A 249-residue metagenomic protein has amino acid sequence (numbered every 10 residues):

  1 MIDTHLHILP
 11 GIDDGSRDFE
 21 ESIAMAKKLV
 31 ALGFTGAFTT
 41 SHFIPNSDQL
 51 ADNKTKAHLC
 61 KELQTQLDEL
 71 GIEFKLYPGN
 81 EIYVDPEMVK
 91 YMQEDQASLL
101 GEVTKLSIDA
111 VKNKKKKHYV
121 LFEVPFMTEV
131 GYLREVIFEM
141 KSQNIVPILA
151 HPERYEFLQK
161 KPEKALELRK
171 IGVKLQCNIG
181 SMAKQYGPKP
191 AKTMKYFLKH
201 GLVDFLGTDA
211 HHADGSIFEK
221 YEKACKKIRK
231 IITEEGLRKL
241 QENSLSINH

Functional and structural regions predicted by a protein language model:
M1-I72: An N-terminally biased module of ancient metal coordination in phosphate/nucleic-acid-related enzymes
I2-I8, A37-T39, L76-N80, V120-F122 (+3 more regions): Hydrophobic faces of well-ordered beta-strands that scaffold small-molecule active sites in alpha/beta enzyme cores
I8-F19, L121-T128, M182: Active-site mouth loops of central-metabolism enzymes
D18-E21, K54-A57, R134-E135, K160-E167 (+2 more regions): Charged helix-capping and loop-helix junction motifs
H42, L202-F218: Short acidic/histidine-rich active-site segments
Q49-L175: Extended substrate/RNA-proximal surfaces in nucleic-acid metabolism proteins
G172-K184: His/Asp/Glu-enriched short active-site or ligand-binding loop at hydrolase and phosphoryl-transfer sites
Y221-H249: Mid-to-C-terminal alpha-helical segments outside catalytic/metal-binding sites
